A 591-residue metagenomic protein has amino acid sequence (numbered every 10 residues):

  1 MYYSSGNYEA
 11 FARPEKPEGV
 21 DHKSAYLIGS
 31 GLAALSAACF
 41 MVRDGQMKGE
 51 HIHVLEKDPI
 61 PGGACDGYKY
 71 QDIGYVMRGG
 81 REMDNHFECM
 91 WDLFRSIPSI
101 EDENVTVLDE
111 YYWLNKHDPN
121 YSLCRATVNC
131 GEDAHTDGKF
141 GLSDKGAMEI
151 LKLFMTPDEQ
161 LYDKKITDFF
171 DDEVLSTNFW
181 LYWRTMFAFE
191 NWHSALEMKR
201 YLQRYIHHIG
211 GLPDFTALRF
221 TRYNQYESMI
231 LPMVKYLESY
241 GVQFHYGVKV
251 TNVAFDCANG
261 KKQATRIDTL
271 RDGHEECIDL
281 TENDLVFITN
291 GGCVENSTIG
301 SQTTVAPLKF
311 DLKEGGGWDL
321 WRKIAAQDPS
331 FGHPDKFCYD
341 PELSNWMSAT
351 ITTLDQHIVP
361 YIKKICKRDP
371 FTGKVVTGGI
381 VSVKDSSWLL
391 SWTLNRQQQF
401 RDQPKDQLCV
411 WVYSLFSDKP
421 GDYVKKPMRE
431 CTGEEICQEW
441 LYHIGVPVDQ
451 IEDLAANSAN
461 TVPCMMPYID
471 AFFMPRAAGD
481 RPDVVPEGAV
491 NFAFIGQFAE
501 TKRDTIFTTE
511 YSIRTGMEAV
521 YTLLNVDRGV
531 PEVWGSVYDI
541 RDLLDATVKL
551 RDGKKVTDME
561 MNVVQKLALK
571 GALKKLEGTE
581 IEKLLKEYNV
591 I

Functional and structural regions predicted by a protein language model:
M1-A25, R43-H51, K69, A546 (+1 more regions): Extreme N-terminal leader/targeting segments of oxidoreductases
M1-Y3, A37-M41, G45-N85, C89 (+6 more regions): Beta1-alpha1 glycine-rich phosphate/pyrophosphate-binding loop at the start of Rossmann-like nucleotide-binding domains
R13, G19-E149: N-terminal glycine-rich phosphate/pyrophosphate-binding loop and immediately adjacent elements
S30, G79, M83, R222 (+1 more regions): Alpha-helix N-cap/helix-initiation motif
C89-S96, Y182, S228-S239, E435-H443 (+1 more regions): Amphipathic alpha-helical segments that form well-ordered structural scaffolds and often line/cohere around active
S99-H207, L218-F220: Rossmann-like flavin
Q203-L285, N290-G291, T303-T304, K309-W318: Helical element adjacent to the flavin cofactor pocket in flavoenzyme catalytic cores
H207-T221, N283-L285, N290-T515, Y521-Y538: C-terminal segments that line or cap access tunnels to active or ligand-binding sites in enzymes and enzyme-associated
